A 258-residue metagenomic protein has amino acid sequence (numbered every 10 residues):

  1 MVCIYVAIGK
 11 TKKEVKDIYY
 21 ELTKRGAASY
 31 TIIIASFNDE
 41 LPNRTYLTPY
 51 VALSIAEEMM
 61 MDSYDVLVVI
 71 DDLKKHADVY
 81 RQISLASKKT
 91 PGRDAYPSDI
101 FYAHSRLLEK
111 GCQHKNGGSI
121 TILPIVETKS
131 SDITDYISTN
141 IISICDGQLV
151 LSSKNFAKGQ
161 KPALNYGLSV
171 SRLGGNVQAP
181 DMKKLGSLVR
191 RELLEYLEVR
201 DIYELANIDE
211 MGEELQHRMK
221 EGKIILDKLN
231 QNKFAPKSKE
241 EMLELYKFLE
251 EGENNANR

Functional and structural regions predicted by a protein language model:
M1-C3, K10-I55, L85-P97: Nucleotide-state-sensitive switch-loop elements of NTP-binding domains
M1-C3, S29-I32, D62-L67, G117-L123: Loop/turn-to-beta-strand initiation segments
V2-Y5, L67-V68, L149-L151, L194: Short hydrophobic alpha-helical runs that function as membrane-insertion/retention elements
A7-T11, S36-E40, D72-K74, I125-T128 (+1 more regions): Short, ordered loop/turn segments at secondary-structure junctions
G9, A52, D71, L123 (+1 more regions): Residue-level signature of catalytic and energy-coupling elements of molecular machines, predominantly ATP/GTP-dependent
K13-V15, A77-D78, S130: Conserved protein kinase catalytic core
T45-Y80: Phosphate-binding/switch loop-helix module in NTP-utilizing enzymes
E58, K75, L85-R258: Conserved catalytic/coupling modules of large nucleotide/cofactor-utilizing molecular machines
